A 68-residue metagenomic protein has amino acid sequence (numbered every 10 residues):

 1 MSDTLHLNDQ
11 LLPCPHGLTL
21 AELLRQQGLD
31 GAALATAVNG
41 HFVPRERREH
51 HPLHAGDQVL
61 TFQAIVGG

Functional and structural regions predicted by a protein language model:
M1-G67: Ubiquitin-like/PB1-type beta-grasp interaction modules and other compact soluble beta-rich domains
